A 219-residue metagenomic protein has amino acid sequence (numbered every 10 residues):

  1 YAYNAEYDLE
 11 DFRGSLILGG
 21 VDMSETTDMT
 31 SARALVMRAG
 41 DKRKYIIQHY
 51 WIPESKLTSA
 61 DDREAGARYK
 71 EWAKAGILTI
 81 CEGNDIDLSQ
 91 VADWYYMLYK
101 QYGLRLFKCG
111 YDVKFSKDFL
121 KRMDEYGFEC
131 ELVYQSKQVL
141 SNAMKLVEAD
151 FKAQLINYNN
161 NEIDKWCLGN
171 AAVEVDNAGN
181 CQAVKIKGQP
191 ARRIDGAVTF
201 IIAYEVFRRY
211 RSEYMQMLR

Functional and structural regions predicted by a protein language model:
Y1-Q135, S141, K145, Y158-R219: RNase H-like, metal-dependent nuclease domains and their acidic two-metal-ion catalytic environment used
M144-A153: Short, surface-exposed amphipathic charged segments that create phosphate/polyanion-binding patches used for binding
